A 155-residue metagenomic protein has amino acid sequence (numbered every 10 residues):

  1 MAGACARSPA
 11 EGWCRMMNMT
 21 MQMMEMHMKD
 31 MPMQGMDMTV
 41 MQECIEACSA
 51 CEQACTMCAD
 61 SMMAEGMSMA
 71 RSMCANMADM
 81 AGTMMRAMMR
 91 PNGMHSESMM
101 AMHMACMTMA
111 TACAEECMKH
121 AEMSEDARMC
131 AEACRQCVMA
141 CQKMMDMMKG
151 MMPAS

Functional and structural regions predicted by a protein language model:
M1-A2: N-terminal export leaders
C5, P9-S155: Amphipathic alpha-helical hairpins
